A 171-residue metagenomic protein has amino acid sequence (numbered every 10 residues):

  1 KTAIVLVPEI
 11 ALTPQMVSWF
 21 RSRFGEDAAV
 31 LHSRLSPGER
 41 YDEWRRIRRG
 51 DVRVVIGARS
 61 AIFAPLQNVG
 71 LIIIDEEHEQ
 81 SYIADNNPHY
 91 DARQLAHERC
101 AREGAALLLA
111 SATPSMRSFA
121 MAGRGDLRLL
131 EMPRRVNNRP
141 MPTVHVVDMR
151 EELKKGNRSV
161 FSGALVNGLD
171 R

Functional and structural regions predicted by a protein language model:
T2-F20, E39: Conserved Walker A/P-loop ATP-binding site and its immediately adjacent core in helicase/helicase-like ATPase domains
E9-I10, A58-S60, E76, S111-P114 (+1 more regions): A short beta-strand-to-loop transition that corresponds to the Sensor-1 phosphate-sensing loop of AAA+ P-loop ATPases
T13-M16, G38-Y41, A64-P65, Q80-I83 (+2 more regions): Switch/connector loops and helix/strand junctions flanking conserved nucleotide-binding motifs in nucleotide-processing
W19-V55, L66-V69: Conserved motor-coupling elements within RecA-like helicase/translocase cores
A28-P37, E79-Y90, E151-S159: Flexible beta-alpha connector loops of hexameric P-loop NTPases
I47-R53, R59-L108: SF2 helicase catalytic motif II
R93-Q94, E98-R171: Conserved interdomain linker/interface between the two RecA-like ATPase lobes of SF2 helicase motors
